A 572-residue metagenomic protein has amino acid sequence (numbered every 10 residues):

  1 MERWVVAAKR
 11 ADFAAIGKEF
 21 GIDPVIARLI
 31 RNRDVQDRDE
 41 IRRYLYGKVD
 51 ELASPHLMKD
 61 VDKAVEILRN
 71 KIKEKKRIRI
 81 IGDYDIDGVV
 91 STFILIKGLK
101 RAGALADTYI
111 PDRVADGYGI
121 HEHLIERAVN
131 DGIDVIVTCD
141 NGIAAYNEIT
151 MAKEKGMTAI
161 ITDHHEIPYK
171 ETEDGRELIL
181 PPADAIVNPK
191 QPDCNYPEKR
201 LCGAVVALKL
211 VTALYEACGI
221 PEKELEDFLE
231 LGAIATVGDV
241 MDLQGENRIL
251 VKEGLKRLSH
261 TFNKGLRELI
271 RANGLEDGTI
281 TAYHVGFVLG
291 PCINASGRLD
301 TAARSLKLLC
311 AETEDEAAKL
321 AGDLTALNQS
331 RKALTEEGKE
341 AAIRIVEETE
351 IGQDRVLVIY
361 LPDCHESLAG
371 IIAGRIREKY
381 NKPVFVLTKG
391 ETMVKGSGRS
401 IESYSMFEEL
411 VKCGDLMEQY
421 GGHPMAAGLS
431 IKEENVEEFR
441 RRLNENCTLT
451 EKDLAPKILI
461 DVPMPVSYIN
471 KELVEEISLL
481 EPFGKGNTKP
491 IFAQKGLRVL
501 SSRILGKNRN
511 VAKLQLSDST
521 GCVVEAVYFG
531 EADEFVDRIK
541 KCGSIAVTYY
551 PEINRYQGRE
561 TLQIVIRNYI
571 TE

Functional and structural regions predicted by a protein language model:
M1-R3, L479: Catalytic domains of riboflavin
A7-V135, K155-G156, E173-R176, P182 (+4 more regions): Hydrophobic helix-and-loop "lid/oligomerization" segment in the mid-to-C-terminal part of catalytic domains
N70-E74, E316-G322, A326-Y360, K412-E572: Mid-to-C-terminal polyanion-binding domains and interfaces
E126-A204, L208-A217, D227, Q244: Active-site cavity-forming subdomains of large catalytic enzyme subunits
N147-M151, L357, I372, E476: A short acidic, amphipathic alpha-helical/loop segment
H164-H165, H365, H423, V511: Histidine-centered active-site/metal-ligand motif
E177-L178, A183-A185, T392-S400, V523-A526 (+1 more regions): Short, well-ordered strand-loop elements centered on a beta-strand within folded domains, enriched for acidic residues
V205, G370, G374, V547: Short alpha-helical basic/polar micro-motif
